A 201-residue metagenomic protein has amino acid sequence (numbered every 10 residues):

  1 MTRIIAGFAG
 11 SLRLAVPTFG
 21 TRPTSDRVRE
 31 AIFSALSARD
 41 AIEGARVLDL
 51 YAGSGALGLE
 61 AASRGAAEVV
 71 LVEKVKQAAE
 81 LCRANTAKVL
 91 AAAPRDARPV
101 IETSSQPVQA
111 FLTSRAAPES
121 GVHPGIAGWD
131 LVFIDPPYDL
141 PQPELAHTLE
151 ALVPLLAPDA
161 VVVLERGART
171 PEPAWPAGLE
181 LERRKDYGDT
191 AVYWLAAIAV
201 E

Functional and structural regions predicted by a protein language model:
M1-E201: Class I S-adenosyl-L-methionine-dependent methyltransferase catalytic core
